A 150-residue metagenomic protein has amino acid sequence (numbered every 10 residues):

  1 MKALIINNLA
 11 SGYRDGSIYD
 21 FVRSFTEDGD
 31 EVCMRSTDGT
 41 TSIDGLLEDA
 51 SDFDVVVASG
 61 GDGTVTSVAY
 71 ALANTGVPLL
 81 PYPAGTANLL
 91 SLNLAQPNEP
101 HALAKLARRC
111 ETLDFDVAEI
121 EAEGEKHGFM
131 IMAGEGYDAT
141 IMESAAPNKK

Functional and structural regions predicted by a protein language model:
M1-S59, T66, Y70, N74 (+1 more regions): ATP/NTP phosphate-donor binding region
A3-I6, A10, D15, M34-T37 (+1 more regions): Catalytic core of DAGKc-family lipid kinases
G60-D62, G85: A short acidic Gly-Thr/Ser loop motif
G63-V65, A139: Glycine-rich nucleotide phosphate-binding loop and flanking beta-alpha elements of Rossmann-like dinucleotide-binding
